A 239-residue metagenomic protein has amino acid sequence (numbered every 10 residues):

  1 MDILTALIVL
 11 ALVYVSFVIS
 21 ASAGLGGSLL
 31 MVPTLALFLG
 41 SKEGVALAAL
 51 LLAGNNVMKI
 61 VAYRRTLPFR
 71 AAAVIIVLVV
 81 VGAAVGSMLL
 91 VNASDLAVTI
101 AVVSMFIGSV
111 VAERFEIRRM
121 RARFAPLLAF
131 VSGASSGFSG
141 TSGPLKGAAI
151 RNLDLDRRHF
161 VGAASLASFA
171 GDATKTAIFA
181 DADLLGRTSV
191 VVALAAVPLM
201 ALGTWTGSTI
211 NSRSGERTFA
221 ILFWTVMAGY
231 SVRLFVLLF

Functional and structural regions predicted by a protein language model:
A6-A73, A129-G133, G143-T204: Small-residue-rich hydrophobic segments that form or flank transmembrane alpha-helices in multi-pass membrane proteins
L7, A46, L96-I100, R123 (+3 more regions): Alpha-helical transmembrane segments of integral membrane proteins
G24, G40, S94, D156 (+2 more regions): A helix-boundary/kink motif common to multi-pass secondary transporters, especially Major Facilitator Superfamily
P33, S87-V91, A148, S208-T209: Small-residue-mediated transmembrane helix hinge/kink sites in multi-pass secondary transporters
P33-T34, F38-K42, I76-S87, S109 (+3 more regions): Small-residue-rich segments of transmembrane alpha-helices in multi-pass membrane proteins, especially helix faces
N56-R64, S87, D95-L96, I100-F124 (+2 more regions): Transmembrane helix exit motif
P68-V74, N92-M105, A122, R213-I221: Loop-to-transmembrane alpha-helix entry segments
T204-M227: Interfacial loop-to-transmembrane junctions
